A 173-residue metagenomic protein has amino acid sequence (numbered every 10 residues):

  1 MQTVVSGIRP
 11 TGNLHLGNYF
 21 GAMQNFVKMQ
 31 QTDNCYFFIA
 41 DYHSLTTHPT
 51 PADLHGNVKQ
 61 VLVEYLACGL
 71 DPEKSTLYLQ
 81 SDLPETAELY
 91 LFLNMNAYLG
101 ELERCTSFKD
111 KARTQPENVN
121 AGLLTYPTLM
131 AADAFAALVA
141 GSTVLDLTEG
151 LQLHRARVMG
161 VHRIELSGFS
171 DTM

Functional and structural regions predicted by a protein language model:
Q2-A132, V139, A156, V161-E165 (+1 more regions): N-terminal Rossmann-like or analogous alpha/beta NTP/dinucleotide-binding catalytic cores that position adenine
L138-G150: Inter-helical turn/loop segments and adjacent helix faces that build the functional surface of alpha-helical bundle
L153: Glycine-rich, aromatic-lined ligand/substrate-binding cores of catalytic and carbohydrate-binding domains
